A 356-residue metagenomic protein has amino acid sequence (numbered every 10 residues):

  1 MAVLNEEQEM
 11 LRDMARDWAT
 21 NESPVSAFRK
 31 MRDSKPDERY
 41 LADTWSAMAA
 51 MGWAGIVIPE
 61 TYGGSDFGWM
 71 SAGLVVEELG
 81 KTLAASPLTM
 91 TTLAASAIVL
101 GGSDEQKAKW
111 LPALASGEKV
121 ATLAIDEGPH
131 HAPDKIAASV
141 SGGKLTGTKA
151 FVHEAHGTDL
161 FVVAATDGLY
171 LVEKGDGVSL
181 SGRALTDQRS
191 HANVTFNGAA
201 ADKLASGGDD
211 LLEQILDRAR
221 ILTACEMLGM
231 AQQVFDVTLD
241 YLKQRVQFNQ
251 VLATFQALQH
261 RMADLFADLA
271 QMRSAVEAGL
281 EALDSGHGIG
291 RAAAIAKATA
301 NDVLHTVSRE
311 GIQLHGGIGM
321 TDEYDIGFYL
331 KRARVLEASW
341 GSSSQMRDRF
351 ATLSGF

Functional and structural regions predicted by a protein language model:
M1-T82, G101, A113, G117-E118 (+1 more regions): Alpha-helical interface subdomain recognition
A2-V3, E105-D236, D240, Q250: FAD-binding core of flavoproteins
A49-A50, L93-A94, V140-G142, T306-V307: Short hydrophobic "helix-edge" motifs at membrane interfaces and signal-peptide entry regions
A54-I58, V76, P87, T122-A124 (+1 more regions): Short, conserved beta-strand segments within well-ordered enzyme catalytic domains that often line or immediately flank
G68, P87, A205-S206, M272: Generic alpha-helical segment signature
T82-L88, K149, L185: Active-site PLP-lysine loop of aminotransferase-like
S86-E105: N-terminal glycine-rich flavin-associated loop
